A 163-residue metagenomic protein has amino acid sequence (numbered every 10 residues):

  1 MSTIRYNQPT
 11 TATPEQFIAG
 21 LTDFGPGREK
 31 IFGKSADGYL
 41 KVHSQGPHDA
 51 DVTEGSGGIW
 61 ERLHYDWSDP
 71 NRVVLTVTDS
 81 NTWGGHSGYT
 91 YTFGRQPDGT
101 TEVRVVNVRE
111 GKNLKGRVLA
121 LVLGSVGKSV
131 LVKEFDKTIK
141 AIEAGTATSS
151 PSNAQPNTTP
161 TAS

Functional and structural regions predicted by a protein language model:
M1-P47: Hydrophobic ligand-binding cavity/cleft-lining segments
S2-R5, G58-L63, G84-T90: Short, surface-exposed coil-to-beta transition loops
T11-E15, Q45, D66-P70, T92-E102: A short, structured loop/turn motif at beta-sheet edges
F17-L21, Y65, L75, V103-V105: Hydrophobic pocket/interface hotspot
A19-G27, G33, G58, G124 (+2 more regions): Short, intrinsically disordered, mixed-charge
E29, G38-T82, K137-P151: Glycine-rich portal/gate segments that line the openings of hydrophobic small-molecule binding cavities
V77-K133: Beta-strand/loop substructures that line and gate deep hydrophobic ligand-binding cavities in soluble
T148-S163: Charge-rich (especially acidic), low-complexity segments
